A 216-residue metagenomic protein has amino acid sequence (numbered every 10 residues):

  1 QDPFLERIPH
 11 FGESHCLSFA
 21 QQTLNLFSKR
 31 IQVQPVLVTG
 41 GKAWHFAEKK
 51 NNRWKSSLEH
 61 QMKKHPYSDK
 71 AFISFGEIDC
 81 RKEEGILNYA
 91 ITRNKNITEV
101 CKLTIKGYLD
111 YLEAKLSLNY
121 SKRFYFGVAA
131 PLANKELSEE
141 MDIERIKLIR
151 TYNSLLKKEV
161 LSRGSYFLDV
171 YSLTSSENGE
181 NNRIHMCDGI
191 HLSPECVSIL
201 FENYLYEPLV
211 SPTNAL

Functional and structural regions predicted by a protein language model:
Q1-E6: Long amphipathic alpha-helical scaffold segments
I8-G107: Conserved SGNH/GDSL esterase-like catalytic core that processes O-acyl groups on lipids and polysaccharides
G76-D79, E113-K147, S172: Active-site segments of SGNH/GDSL-like serine hydrolases that catalyze O-acetyl group transfer/hydrolysis on lipids
K82-I97, A133-M141, N181-H185: Surface-exposed, active-site-proximal loop segments in enzymatic domains
N94-L109, I143-R150, S154, P194 (+1 more regions): Non-membrane alpha-helical structural segments and their capping/turn regions in soluble enzymes
F124-A129, G164-E180: Acidic carboxylate-rich catalytic motifs and surrounding loops in phosphoryl-/glycosyl-chemistry enzymes
A133-V170, I190, E195: Substrate-gating cap/lid alpha-helix
N182-L216: Histidine-centered active-site loop/cap adjacent to the catalytic His in serine esterases/O-acetyl transfer systems
